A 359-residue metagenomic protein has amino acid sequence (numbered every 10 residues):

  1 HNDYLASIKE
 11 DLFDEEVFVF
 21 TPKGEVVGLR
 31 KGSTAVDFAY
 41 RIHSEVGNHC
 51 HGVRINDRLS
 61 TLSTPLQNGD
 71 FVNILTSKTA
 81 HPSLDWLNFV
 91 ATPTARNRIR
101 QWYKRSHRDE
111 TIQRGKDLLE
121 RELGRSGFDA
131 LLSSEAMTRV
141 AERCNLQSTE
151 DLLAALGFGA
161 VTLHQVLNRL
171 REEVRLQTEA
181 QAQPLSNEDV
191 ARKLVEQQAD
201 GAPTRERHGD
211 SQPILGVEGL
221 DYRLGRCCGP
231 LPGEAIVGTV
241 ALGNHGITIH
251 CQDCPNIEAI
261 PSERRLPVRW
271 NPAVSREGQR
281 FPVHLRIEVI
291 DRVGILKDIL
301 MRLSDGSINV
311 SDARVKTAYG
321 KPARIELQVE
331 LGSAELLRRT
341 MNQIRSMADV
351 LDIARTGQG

Functional and structural regions predicted by a protein language model:
H1-K31, A35-Q328, G332-G359: Internal insertion modules embedded within essential enzymes
